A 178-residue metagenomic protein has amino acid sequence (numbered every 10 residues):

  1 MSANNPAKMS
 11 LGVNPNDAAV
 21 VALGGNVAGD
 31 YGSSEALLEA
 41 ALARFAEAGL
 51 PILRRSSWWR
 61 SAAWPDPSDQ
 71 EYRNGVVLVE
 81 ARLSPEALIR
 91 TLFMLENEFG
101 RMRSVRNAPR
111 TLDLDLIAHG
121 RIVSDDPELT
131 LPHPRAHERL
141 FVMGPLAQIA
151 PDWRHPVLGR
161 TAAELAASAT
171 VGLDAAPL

Functional and structural regions predicted by a protein language model:
S2-G49, S56-R60: N-terminal beta1-alpha1 ligand-phosphate binding loop
N5-K8, G49, R54, W64-E71 (+2 more regions): Flexible, gly/pro- and Lys/Arg-enriched active-site loops
A19, G75, R139-L140: Small-molecule pocket liners
G25, V77-A81, A118-G120: Short beta-strand-to-loop capping motifs
N26, R55, V77, P145: A residue-level signal for conserved active-site and pocket-lining positions in enzyme catalytic cores
L38, L42, N74, I89-L92: A general structural signal for well-ordered alpha-helical packing
W59-A62, S84: Short, catalytically relevant binding-site loops at active-site mouths
D69-V79: Short, well-ordered beta-strand segments in beta-rich or mixed alpha/beta enzyme and ligand-binding folds
